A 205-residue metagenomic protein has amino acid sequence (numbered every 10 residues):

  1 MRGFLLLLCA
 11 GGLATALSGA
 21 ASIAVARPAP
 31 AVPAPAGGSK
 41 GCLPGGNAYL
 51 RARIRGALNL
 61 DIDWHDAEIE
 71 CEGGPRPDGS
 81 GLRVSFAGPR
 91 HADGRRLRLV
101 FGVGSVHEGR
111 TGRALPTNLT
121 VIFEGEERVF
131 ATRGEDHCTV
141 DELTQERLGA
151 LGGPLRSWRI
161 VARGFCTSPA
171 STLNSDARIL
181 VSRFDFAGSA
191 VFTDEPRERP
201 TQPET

Functional and structural regions predicted by a protein language model:
M1-F4: Positively charged n-region of N-terminal signal peptides that target proteins for export
L7-S18: Bacterial N-terminal signal peptides
V25-G134: An ectodomain-focused feature that recognizes extracytoplasmic/extracellular
R110-A190: Acidic, glycine-rich flexible loop segments
A187-T205: Short, low-complexity, Pro/Ser/Thr/Gly-rich segments in the mature regions of secreted, periplasmic
